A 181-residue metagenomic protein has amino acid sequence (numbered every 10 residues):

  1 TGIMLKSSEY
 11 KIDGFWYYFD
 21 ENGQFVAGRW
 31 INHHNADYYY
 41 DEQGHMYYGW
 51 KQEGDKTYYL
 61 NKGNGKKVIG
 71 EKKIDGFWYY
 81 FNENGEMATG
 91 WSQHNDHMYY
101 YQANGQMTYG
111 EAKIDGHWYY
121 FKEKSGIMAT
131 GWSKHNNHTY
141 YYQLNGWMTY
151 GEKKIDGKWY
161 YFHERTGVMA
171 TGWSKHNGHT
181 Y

Functional and structural regions predicted by a protein language model:
T1-Y181: Extracellular adhesion/carbohydrate-binding repeat motifs centered on closely spaced tryptophans
